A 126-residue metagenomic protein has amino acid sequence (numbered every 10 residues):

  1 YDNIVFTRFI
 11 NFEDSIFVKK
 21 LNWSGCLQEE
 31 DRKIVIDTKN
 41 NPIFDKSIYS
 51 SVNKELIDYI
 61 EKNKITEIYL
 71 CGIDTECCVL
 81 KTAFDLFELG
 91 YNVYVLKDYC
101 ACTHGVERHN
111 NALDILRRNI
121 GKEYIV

Functional and structural regions predicted by a protein language model:
Y1-D14: Von Willebrand factor
N3, F17, L21-V126: Active-site-adjacent betaalpha module
